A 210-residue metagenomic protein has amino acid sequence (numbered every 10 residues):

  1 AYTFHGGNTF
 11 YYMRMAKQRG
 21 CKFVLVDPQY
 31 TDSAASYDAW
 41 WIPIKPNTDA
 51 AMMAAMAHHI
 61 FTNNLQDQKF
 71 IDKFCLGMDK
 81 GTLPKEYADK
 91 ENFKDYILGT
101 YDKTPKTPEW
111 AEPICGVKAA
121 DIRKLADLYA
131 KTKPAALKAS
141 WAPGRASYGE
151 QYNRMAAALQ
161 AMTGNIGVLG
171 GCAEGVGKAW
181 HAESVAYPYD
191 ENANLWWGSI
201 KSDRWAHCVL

Functional and structural regions predicted by a protein language model:
A1-R14, R19-L25, A51, A158-L210: Extended redox/cofactor-interaction regions of prokaryotic respiratory oxidoreductases
Y2-F4, Y30-D32, T48, P143-G144 (+1 more regions): Solvent-exposed loop/turn segments at secondary-structure junctions within structured extracellular/periplasmic domains
G6-T9, A34-A39, M53-A57, T82-L83 (+2 more regions): Short acidic, glycine/serine/threonine-rich loops at helix termini
R19-G20, V24, Q29-T132: Long, well-ordered, tryptophan-enriched scaffold segments
Q66-F70, D121-I122, A136-L137, N165-G175: Acidic/polar loop patches that form or flank catalytic/metal-binding clefts of enzymes that bind anionic ligands
A111-I114, S140-Y148, K178-W180: Conserved short loop/turn motifs at secondary-structure junctions
Y129-R154: P-loop NTPase catalytic cores that bind/hydrolyze ATP
